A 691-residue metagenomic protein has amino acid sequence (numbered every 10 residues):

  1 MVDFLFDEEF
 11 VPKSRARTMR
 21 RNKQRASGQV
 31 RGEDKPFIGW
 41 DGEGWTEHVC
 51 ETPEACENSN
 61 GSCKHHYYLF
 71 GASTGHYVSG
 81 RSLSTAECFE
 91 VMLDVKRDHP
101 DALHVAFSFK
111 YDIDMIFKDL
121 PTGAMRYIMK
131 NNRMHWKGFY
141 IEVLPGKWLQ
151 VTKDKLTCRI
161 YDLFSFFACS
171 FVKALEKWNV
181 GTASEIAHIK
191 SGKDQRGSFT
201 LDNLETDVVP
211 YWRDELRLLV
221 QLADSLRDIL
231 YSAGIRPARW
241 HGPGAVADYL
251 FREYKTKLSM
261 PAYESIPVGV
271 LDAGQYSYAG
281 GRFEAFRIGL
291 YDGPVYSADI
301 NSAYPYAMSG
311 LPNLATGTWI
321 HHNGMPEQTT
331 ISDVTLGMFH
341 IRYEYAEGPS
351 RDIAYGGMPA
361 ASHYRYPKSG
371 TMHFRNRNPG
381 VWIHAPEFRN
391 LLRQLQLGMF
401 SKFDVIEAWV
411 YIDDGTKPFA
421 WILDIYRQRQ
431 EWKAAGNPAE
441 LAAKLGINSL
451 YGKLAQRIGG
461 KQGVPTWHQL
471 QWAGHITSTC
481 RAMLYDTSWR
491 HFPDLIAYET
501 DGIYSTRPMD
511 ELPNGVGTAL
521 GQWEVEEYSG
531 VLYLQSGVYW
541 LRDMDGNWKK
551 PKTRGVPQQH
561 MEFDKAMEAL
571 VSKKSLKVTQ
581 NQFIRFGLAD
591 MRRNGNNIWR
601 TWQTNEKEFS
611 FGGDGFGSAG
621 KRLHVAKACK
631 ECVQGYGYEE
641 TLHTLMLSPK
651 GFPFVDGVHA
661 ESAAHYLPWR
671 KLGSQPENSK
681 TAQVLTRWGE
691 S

Functional and structural regions predicted by a protein language model:
M1-G42: N-terminal accessory regions of nucleic-acid-interacting proteins
R25-S73, S302: Gly/Thr-rich phosphate-binding beta-strand-loop-beta motif of the actin/hexokinase/Hsp70
G39-D41, I160-Y161, V295-A298, Y304: Short hydrophobic beta-strand that contains or immediately precedes a catalytic carboxylate
H76-Q195, D214: Conserved DEDDh/DEDDy metal-dependent 3′-5′ exonuclease domain
I113-T122, F171, N301-T316, R507-L512: Short active-site loop/helix that positions an aromatic residue
F171-K257, L484: Acidic, Mg2+-coordinating catalytic module of metal-dependent nucleases/exonucleases that use a two-metal-ion mechanism
L222, R227-R287, L314, W319 (+2 more regions): C-terminal, non-catalytic extensions of nucleic-acid polymerases
S297, D494-E499: Short beta-strand
